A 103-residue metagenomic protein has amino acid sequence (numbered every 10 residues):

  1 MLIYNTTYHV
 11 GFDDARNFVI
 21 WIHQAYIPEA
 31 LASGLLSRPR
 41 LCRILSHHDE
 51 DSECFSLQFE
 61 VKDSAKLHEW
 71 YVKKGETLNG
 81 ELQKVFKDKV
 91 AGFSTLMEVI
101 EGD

Functional and structural regions predicted by a protein language model:
L2-H9, L41-K73: Short, well-ordered beta-strand segments in beta-rich or mixed alpha/beta enzyme and ligand-binding folds
F12: Conserved protein-kinase N-lobe ATP-binding Lys motif
A15-L41, N79-G80: Short amphipathic alpha-helical segments
A15-N17, K66-H68, D103: Intrinsically disordered, low-complexity acidic/polar segments
I22-H23, Q58-E60, E101: Generic alpha-helical hydrophobic packing signal
S33-S37, E60-T95: An amphipathic, aromatic/His-enriched active-site/gating alpha helix that lines ligand/cofactor pockets
R40-S56, G80-D103: Glycine-rich beta-strand-turn "strand-cap" elements at beta-sheet edges
